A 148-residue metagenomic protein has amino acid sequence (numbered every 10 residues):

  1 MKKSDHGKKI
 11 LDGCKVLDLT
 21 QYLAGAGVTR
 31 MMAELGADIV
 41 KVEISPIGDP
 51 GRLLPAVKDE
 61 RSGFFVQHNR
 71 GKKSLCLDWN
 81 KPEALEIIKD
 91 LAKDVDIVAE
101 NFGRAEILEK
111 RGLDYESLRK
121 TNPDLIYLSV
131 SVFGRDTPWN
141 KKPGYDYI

Functional and structural regions predicted by a protein language model:
M1-I148: N-terminal helix-loop segment corresponding to the beta1-alpha1 unit of nucleotide/adenylate-binding folds
